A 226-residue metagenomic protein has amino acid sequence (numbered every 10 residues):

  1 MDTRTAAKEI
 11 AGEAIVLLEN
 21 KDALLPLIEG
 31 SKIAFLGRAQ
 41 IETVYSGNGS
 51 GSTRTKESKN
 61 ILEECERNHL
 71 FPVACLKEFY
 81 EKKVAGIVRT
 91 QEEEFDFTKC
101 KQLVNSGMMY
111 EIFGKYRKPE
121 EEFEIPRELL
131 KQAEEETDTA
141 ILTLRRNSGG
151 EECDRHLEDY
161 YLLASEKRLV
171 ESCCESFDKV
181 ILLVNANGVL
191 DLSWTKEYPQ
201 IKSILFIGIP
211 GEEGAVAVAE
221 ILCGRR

Functional and structural regions predicted by a protein language model:
M1-R226: C-terminal non-catalytic regions of proteins with extracellular/luminal or membrane-system context
